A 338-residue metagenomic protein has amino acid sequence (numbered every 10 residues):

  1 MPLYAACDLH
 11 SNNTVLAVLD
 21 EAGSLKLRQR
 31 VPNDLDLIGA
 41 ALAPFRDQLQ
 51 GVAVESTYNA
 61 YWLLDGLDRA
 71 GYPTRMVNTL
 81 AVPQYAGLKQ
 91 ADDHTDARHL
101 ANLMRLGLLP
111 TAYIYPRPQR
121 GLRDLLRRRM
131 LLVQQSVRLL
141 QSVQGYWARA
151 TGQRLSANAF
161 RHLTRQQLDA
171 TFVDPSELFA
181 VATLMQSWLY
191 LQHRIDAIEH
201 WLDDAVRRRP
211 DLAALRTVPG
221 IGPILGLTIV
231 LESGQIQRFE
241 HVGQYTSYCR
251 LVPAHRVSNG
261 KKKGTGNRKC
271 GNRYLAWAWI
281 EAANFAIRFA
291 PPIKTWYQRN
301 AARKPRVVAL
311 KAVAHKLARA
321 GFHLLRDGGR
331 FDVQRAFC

Functional and structural regions predicted by a protein language model:
P2-D20, L100: Gly/Thr-rich phosphate-binding beta-strand-loop-beta motif of the actin/hexokinase/Hsp70
L35-G51: Short, basic/hydrophobic alpha-helical segments
L49-S56, L100: Acidic beta-strand-to-loop metal/phosphate-binding motif
R75-R120, D124, Q167, K261-C270 (+1 more regions): Short alpha-helix plus adjacent loop in nuclease-associated cores
Y85, D92, A214-T217, P223-V307: Phosphate-backbone recognition surface of nucleic-acid-processing proteins
L126-A214: Glycine-rich, often acidic, oxyanion-interacting loops/wings at catalytic, nucleic-acid, or phospho-protein interfaces
G260-K261, Y297-C338: Low-complexity, acidic/Ser/Thr- and charged residue-rich accessory regions of DNA metabolism proteins
